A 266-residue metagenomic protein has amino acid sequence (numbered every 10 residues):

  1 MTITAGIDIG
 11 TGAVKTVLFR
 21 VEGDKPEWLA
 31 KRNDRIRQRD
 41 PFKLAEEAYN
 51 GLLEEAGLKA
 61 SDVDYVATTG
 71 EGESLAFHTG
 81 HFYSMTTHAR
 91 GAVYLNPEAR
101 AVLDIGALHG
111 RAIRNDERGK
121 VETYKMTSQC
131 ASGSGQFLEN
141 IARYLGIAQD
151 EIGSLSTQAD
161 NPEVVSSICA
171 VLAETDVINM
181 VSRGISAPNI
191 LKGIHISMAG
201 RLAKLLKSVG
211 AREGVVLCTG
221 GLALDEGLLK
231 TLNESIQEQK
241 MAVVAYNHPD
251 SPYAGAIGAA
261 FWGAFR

Functional and structural regions predicted by a protein language model:
T2-D8, V63-A67, R100-D104: Short glycine-aspartate micro-motif
T4-K43, V121-Y124, S128-Q129: Short glycine-rich, Thr/Ser-proximal phosphate-binding strand/loop in the N-terminal lobe of ATP-dependent enzymes
R32-Q38, E55-T87, I113, E122: Short beta-strand-loop/turn "lid" adjacent to the catalytic site in phosphate-handling enzymes
R37, K120-N161, F261: Glycine-rich phosphate-binding loop plus the immediately following alpha-helix
Y49-D64, L202-G214: Phosphate/pyrophosphate-binding loops at sites that engage ATP/ADP/AMP, CoA/4′-phosphopantetheine, polyphosphate
L138-E139, Y246-R266: Glycine-rich phosphate-binding/hydrolytic loop that grips phosphoryl groups
A173-K207, P252: Adenine-nucleotide phosphate-binding core of ATP-dependent small-molecule kinases
G210-S235, H248-P252: Glycine-rich phosphate-binding loops at beta-strand->alpha-helix junctions
